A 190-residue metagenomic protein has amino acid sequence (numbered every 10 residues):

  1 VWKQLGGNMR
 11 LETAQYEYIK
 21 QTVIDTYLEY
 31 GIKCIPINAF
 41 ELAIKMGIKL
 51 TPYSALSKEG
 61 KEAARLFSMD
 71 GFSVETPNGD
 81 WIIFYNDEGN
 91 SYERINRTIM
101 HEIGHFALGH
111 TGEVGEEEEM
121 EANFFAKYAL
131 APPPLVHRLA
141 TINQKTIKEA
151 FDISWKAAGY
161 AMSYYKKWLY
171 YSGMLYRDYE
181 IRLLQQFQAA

Functional and structural regions predicted by a protein language model:
V1-A190: Active-site hotspot residues in diverse enzymes, especially metal/ion-binding acidic/histidine motifs
